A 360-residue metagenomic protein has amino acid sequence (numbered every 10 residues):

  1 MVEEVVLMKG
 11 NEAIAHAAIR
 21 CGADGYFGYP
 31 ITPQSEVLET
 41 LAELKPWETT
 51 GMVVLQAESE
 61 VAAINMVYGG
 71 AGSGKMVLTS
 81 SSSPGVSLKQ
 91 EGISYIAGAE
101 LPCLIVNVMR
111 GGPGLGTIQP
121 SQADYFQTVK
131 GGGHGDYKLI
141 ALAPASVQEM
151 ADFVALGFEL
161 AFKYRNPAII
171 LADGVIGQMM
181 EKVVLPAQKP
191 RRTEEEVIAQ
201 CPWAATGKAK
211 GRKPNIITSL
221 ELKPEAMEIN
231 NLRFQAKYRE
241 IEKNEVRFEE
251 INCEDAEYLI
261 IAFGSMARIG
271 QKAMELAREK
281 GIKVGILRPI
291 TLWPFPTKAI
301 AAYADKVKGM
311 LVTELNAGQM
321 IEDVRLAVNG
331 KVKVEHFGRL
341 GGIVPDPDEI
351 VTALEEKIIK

Functional and structural regions predicted by a protein language model:
V6-E43: N-terminal glycine-rich anion-binding loops that anchor highly charged ligand groups
K9-A13, Q235-Y258, Q271: Glycine-/acidic-rich phosphate or pyrophosphate-binding loops and their flanking alpha/beta elements
E36-T128, L142-F162: Thiamine diphosphate
L139-E196, E349-K360: Structural signature of the thiamine diphosphate
R165-E250: Conformationally flexible catalytic loops at phosphate/diphosphate-handling active centers
G270-Y303: Generic long, charged, amphipathic alpha-helical segments
E314-K360: Peripheral docking tails and interdomain loops at the edges of cofactor- or intermediate-handling domains
